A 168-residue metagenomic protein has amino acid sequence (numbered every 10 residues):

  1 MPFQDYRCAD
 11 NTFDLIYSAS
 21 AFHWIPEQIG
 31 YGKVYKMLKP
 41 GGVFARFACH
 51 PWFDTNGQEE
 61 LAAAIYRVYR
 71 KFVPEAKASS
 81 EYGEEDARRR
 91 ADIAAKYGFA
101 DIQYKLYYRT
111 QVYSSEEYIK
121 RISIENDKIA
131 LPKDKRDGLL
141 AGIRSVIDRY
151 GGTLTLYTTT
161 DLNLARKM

Functional and structural regions predicted by a protein language model:
Q4-I16: A short acidic, Gly/Pro-enriched loop at the edge of an enzyme's catalytic core that lines a small-molecule cofactor
Y6, W24-I25, A48, F72 (+3 more regions): Tryptophan-centric aromatic hotspots in well-structured domains and transmembrane helices
D10-T12, V34, V43, F47-A48 (+1 more regions): Catalytic core of nucleotide-sugar-dependent glycosyltransferases
L15-S18, E27: A short beta-strand submotif of the Rossmann-like class I SAM-dependent methyltransferase core that lines
W24-V34: A short, conserved alpha-helix within the catalytic core of class I
Y35-Y108: Conserved catalytic/acceptor-binding region of the Class I
Y82-M168: Conserved Class I S-adenosyl-L-methionine
